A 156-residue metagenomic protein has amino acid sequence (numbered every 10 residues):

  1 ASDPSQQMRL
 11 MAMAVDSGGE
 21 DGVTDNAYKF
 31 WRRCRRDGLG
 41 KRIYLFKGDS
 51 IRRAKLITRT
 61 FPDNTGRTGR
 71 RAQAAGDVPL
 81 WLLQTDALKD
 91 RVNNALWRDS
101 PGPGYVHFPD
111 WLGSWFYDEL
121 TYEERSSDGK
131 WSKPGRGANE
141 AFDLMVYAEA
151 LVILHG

Functional and structural regions predicted by a protein language model:
A1-D128: Mg2+-dependent endonuclease catalytic cores in nucleic-acid-processing enzymes, primarily RNase H-like
F108-G156: Long, compositionally biased intrinsically disordered regions
